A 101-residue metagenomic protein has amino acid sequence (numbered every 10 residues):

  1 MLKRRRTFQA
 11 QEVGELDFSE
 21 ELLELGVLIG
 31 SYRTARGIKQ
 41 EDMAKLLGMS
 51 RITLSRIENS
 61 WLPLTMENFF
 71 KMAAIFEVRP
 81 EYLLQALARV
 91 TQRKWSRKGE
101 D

Functional and structural regions predicted by a protein language model:
M1-V27, S31, A35, R79 (+1 more regions): N-terminal flexible/basic segments that precede or flank functional cores
V27, G37-I38, L64-E67: Residue-level signal for the short linker/turn that defines the boundary of a DNA-recognition helix
V27, S31, K45, R56 (+1 more regions): DNA-binding alpha-helical recognition surfaces that contact promoter or target DNA
T34, G48, N59-W61, A88: Residue-level detection of the helix-turn-helix DNA-binding "recognition helix"
T34, K45, A74: Alpha-helical residues within the helix-turn-helix
G37-R56: Short alpha-helical DNA-recognition segment
E67-Y82: DNA major-groove recognition helix of helix-turn-helix/homeodomain DNA-binding modules
